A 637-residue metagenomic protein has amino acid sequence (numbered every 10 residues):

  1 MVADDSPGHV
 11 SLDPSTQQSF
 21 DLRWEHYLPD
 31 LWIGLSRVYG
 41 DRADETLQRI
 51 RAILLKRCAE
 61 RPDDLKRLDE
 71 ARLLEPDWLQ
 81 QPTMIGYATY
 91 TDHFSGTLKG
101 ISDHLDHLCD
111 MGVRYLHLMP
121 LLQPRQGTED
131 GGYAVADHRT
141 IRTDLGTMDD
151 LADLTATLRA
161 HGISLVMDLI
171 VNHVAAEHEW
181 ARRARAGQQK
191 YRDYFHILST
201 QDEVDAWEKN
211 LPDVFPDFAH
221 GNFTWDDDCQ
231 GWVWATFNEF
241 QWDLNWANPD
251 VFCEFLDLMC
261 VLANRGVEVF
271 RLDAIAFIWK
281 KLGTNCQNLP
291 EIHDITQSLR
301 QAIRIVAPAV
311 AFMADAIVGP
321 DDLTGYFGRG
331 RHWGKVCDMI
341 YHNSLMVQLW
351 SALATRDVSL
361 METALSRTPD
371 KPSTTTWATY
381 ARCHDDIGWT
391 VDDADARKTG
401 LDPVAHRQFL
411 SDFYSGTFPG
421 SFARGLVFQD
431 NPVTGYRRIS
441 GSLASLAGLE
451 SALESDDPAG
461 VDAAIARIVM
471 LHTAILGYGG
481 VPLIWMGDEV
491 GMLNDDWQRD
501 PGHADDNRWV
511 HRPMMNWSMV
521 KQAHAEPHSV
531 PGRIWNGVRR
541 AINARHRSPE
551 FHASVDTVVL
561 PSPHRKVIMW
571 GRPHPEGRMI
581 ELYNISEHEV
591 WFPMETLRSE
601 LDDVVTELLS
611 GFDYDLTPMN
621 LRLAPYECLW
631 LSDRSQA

Functional and structural regions predicted by a protein language model:
M1-A637: Active-site and adjacent substrate-binding regions of carbohydrate-active enzymes
